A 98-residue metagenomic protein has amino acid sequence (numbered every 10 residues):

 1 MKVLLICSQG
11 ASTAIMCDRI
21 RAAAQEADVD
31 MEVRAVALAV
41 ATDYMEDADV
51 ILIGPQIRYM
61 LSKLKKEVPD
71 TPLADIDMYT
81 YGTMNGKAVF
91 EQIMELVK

Functional and structural regions predicted by a protein language model:
K2-L38: Conserved active-site segments centered on acidic
V3, A74-K98: Ser/Thr/Gly-rich flexible loops in soluble cytosolic domains mediating phosphotransfer, phosphorylation
T13-A14, G54, T83-M84: Loop/helix-junction capping segments adjacent to catalytic residues or to phosphate/diphosphate-binding pockets
D18, A22, K66, E91 (+1 more regions): Short, well-ordered alpha-helices that flank and scaffold nucleotide-derived cofactor binding pockets
A39-A41, M60: Short acidic active-site motifs
E46-D47: Alpha-helix C-terminal capping/helix-to-coil transition sites in glycosyltransferase folds
V50-R58, S62: N-terminal glycine-rich "phosphate-gripper" loop used for MgATP/nucleotide binding and carboxylate activation
Y59-Y81: A short, gly/pro- and small-residue-rich
